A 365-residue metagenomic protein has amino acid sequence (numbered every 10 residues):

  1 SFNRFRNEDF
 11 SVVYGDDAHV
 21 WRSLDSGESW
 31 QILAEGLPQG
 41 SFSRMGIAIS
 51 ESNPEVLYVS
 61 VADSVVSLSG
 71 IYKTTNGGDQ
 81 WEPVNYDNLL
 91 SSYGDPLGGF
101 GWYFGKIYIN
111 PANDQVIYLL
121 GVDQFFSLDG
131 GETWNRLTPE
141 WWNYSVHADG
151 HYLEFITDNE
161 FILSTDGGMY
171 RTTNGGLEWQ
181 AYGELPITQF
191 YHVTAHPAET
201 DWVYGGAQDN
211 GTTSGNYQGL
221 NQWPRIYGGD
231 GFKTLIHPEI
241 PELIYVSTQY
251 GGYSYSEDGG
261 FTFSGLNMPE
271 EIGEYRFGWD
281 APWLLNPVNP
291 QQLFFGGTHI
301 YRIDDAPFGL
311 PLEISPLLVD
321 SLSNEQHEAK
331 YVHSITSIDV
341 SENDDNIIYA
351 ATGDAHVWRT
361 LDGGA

Functional and structural regions predicted by a protein language model:
S1-A365: Beta-propeller blade termini and top-face loops
